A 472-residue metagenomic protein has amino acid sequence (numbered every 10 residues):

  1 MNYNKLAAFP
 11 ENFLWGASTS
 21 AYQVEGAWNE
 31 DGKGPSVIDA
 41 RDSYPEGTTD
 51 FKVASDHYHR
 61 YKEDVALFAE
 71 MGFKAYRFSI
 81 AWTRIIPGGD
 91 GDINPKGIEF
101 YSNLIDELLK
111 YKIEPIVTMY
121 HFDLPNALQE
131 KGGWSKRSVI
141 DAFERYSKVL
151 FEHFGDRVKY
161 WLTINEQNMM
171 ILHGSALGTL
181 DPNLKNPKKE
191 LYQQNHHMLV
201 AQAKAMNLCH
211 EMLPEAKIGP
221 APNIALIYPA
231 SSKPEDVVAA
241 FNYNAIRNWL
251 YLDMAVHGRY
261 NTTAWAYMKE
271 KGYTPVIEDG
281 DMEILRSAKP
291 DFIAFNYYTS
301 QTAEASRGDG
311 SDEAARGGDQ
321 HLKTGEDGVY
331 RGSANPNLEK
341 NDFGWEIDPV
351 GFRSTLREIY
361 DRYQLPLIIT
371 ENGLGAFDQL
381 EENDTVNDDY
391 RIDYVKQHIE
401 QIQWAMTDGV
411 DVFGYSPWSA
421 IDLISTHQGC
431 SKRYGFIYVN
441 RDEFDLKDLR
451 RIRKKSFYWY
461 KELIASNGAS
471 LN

Functional and structural regions predicted by a protein language model:
N2-P45, A69, G88-D90, I98-N472: Active-site region of glycoside hydrolase catalytic domains
N12-L14, Y58, A75: A common structural microfeature
E46-H59, W134-R137: Active-site mouth loops of central-metabolism enzymes
H57-A66, P87, G97: Internal amphipathic alpha-helical repeat/solenoid segments
R60-A81, A288-F292: Catalytic domains of carbohydrate-active enzymes, especially glycoside hydrolases
I80-I93: Glycine-rich, proline-tolerant flexible connector loops at the mouths of alpha/beta enzymes
